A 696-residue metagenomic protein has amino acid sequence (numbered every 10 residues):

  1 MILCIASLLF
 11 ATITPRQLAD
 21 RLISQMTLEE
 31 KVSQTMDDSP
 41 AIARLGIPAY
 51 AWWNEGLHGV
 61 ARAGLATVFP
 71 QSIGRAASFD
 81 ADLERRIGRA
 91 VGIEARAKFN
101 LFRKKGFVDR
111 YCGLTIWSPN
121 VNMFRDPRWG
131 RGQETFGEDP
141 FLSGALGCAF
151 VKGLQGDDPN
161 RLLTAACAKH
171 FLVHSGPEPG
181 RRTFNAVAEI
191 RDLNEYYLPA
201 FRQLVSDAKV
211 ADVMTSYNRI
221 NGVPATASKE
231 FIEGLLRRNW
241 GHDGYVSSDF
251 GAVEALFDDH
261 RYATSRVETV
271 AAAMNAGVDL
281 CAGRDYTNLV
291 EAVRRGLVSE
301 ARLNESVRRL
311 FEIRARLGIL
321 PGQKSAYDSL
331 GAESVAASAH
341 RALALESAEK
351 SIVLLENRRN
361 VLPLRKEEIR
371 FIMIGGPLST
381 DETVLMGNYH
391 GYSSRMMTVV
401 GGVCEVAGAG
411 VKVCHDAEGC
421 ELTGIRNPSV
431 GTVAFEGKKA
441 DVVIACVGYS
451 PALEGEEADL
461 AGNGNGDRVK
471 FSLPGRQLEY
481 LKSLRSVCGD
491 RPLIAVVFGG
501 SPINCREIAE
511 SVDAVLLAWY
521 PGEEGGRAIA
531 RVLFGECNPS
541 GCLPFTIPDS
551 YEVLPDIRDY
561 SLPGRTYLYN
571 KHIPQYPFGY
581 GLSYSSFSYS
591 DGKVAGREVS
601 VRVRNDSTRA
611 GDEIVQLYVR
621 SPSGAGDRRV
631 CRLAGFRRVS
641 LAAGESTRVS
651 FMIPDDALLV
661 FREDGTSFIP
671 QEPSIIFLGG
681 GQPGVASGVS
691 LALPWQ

Functional and structural regions predicted by a protein language model:
M1-S7: Sec-dependent signal peptide recognition, specifically the positively charged N-region followed immediately by
S7-E663, I669-P683, W695-Q696: Glycoside hydrolase catalytic-domain context in secreted enzymes
S687-L691: Edge beta-strands of extracellular beta-sandwich domains
